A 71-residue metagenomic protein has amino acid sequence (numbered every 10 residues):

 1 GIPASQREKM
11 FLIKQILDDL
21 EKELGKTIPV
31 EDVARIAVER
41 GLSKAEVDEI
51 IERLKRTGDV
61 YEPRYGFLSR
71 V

Functional and structural regions predicted by a protein language model:
G1-G25: Short alpha-helical segments that sit at the start of domains
Q6-K14, E31, Y65-V71: Short, cationic-aromatic polyanion-contact patches
R7, T27, G41-K44: Intrinsic disorder
D18-E21, V38-G41, K55: Signal for well-folded cores of large energy- and translation-related assemblies
E23-V38: Short acidic, hydrophobic short linear motifs in intrinsically disordered regions
I28-P29, E46-E49, P63: Alpha-helix N-cap and coil->helix boundary residues
G41-R53: Short amphipathic alpha-helical interaction segments
K55-G66: A short, conserved structural fragment
